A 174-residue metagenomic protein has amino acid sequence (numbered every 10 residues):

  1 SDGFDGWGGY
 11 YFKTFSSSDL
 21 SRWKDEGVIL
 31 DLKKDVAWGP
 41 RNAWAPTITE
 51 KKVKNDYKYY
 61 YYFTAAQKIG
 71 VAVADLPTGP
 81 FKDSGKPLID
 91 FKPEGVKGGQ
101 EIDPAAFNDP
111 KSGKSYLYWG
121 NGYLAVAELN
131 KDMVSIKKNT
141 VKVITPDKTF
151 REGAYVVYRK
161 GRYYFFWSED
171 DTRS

Functional and structural regions predicted by a protein language model:
S1-S174: Carbohydrate-active catalytic/glycan-binding domains of CAZyme proteins, especially the secreted or lumenal ectodomains
